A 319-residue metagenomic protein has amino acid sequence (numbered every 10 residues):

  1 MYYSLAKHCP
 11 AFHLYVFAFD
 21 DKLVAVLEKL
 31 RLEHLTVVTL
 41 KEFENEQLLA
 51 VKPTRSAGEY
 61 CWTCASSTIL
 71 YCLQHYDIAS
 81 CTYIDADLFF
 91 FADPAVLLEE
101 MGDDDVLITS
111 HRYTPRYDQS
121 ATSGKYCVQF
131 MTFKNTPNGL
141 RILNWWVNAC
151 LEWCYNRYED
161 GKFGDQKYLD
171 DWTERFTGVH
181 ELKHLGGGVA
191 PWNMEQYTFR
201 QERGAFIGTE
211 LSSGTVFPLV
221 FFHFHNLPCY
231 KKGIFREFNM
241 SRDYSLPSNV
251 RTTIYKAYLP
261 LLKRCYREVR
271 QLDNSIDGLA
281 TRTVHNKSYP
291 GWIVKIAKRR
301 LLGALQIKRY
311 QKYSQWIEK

Functional and structural regions predicted by a protein language model:
M1-K319: Glycosyltransferase catalytic domains, chiefly GT-A lineage
